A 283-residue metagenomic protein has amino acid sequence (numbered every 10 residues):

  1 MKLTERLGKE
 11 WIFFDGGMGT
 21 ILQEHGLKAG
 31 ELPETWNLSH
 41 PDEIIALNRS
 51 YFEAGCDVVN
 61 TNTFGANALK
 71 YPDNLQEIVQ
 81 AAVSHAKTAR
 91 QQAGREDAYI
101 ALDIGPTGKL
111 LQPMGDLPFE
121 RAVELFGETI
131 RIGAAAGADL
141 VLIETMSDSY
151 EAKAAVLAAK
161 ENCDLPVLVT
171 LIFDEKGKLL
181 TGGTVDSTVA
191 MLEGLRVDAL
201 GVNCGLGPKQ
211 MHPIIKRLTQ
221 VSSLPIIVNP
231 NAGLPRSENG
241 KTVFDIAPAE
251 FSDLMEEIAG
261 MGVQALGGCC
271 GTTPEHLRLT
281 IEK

Functional and structural regions predicted by a protein language model:
M1-K283: Domain-level signal for soluble alpha/beta catalytic cores
